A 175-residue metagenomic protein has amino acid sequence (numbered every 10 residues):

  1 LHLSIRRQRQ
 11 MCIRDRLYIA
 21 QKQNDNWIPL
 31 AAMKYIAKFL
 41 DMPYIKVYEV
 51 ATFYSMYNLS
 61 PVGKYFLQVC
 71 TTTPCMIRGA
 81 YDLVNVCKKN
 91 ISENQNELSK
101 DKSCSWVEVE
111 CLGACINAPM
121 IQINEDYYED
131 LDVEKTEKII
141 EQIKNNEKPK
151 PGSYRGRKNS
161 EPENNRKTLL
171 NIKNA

Functional and structural regions predicted by a protein language model:
L1-I13: Single conserved hydrophobic/aromatic residue that forms the stacking wall/gate of nucleotide- or nucleobase-binding
C12, C70, C75, C111 (+1 more regions): Short cysteine clusters
R14-K46, T52-V62, Q68, Y81: Membrane-interfacial helix-loop segments of redox and metal-homeostasis proteins, especially TM-loop-TM junctions
E49-V69, I91-G113, I143, K150-G156: Immediate flanking context of iron-sulfur cluster ligation sites
L67, P74-N90, N117-E141: Iron-sulfur (Fe-S) cluster-binding segments and ferredoxin-like electron-carrier domains, especially [2Fe-2S]
L131, P149-K150: FAD-binding subdomain of flavoenzyme oxidoreductases
I140-N145, K167: Short, surface-exposed, low-complexity cationic segments
K150-A175: Cysteine/selenocysteine-centered motifs that mediate thiol-based redox chemistry or coordinate metal-sulfur cofactors
